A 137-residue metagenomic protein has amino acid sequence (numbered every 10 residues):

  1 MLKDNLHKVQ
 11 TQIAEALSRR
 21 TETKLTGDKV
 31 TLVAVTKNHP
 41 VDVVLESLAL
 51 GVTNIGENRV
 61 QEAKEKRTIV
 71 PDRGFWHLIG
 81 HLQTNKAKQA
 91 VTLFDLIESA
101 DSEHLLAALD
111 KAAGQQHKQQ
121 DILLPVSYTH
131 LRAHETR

Functional and structural regions predicted by a protein language model:
M1-V30: N-terminal amphipathic alpha-helix/helix-capping segment at the start of soluble metabolic enzymes
K29-F94, E103-L105: N-terminal active-site wall of soluble small-molecule enzyme domains
A34-T36, L123-S127: Short beta-strand segments
P71, A112-H117: Acidic (Asp/Glu)-rich catalytic clusters
I97-E98: An anion-binding catalytic pocket shared by soluble metabolic enzymes
D101-A107, K118: Terminal-region recognition feature
A107-G114, R132: Distinct, well-ordered alpha-helical segments
T129-T136: Conserved small/polar residues in nucleotide/adenosyl-binding loops
